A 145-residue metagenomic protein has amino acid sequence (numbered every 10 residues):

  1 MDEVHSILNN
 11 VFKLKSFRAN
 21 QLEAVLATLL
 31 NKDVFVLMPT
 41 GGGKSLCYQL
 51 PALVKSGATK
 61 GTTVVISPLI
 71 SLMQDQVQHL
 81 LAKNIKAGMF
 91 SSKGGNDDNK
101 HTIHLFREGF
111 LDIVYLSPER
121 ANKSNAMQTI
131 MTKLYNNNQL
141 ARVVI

Functional and structural regions predicted by a protein language model:
M1-P39: Conserved pre-motif I regulatory segment
V25-L26, K100-I103, Q128, T132: Short hydrophobic/charged patches on amphipathic alpha-helices used for structural packing and interfaces
L37-G42, C47-K86, G109-D112, A141: Conserved SF1/SF2 helicase motif Ia
D75-L80, H101-T102, I130, V144: Alpha-helical scaffold elements adjacent to nucleotide-binding pockets in ATP/GTP-utilizing enzyme cores
F90-K100, P118-K123: Conserved helicase motor
N99-V114: Conserved motor-coupling elements within RecA-like helicase/translocase cores
L111-D112, E119-I145: SF2 helicase catalytic motif II
